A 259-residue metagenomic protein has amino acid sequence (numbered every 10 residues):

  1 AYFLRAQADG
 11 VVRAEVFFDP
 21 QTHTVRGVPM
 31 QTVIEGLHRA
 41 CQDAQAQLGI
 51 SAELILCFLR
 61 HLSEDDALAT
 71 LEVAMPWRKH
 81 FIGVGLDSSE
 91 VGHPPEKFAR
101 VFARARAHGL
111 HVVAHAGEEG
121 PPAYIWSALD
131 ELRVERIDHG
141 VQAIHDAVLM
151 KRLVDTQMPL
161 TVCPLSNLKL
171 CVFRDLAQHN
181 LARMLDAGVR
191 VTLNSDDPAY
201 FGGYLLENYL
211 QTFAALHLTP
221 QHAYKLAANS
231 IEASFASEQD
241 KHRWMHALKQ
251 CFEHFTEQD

Functional and structural regions predicted by a protein language model:
A1-F17, E35-A46, T161: Alpha-helical scaffold segments that flank or form the walls of functional sites
F3-R26, S51-C57: Divalent metal-dependent hydrolysis catalytic cores, especially in the metallo-beta-lactamase
G10, V84, H115, A128 (+4 more regions): Conserved, mostly hydrophobic/aromatic
D19-Q21, I55-H61, D87-V91, H115-E119 (+3 more regions): Active-site beta-loop-alpha junctions enriched in small/polar residues
T22-T32, V91-P95, E131-D138, S166 (+1 more regions): Glycine-rich tight-turn/loop motif centered on a GG-T
E35-A46, S51-E53, D65-G83, V91-R133 (+3 more regions): Histidine/acidic residue-rich metal-binding segments in metalloenzymes
D138-G140, D146-S195, M245-D259: Active-site neighborhoods of metal-dependent hydrolases
H217-D259: Mid-to-C-terminal alpha-helical segments outside catalytic/metal-binding sites
